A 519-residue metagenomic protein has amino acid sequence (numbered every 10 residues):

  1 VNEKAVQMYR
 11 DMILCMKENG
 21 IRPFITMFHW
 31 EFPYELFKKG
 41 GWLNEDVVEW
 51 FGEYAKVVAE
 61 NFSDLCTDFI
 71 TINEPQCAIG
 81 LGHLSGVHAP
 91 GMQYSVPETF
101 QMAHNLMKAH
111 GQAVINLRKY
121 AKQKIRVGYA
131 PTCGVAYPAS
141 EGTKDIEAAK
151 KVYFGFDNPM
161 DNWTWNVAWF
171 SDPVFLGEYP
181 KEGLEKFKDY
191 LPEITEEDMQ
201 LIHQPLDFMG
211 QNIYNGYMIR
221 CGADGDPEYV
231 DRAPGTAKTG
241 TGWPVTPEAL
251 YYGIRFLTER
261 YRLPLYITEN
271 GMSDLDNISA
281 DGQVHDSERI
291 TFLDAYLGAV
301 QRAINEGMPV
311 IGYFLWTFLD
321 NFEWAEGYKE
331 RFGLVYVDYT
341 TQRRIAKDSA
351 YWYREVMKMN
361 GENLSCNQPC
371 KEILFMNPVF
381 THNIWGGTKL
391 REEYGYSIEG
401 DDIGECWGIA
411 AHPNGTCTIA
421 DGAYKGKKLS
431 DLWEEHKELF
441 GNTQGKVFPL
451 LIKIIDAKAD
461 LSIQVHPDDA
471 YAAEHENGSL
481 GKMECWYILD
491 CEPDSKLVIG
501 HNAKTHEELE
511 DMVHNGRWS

Functional and structural regions predicted by a protein language model:
V1-E3: Glycine-rich, proline-tolerant flexible connector loops at the mouths of alpha/beta enzymes
V6-N363: Active-site region of glycoside hydrolase catalytic domains
F32-Y34, Q76-G80, A136-A139, Y471-A472 (+2 more regions): Short, well-ordered, mixed-charge alpha-helical segments that flank or form enzyme active sites
G52-E53, Y94-S95, A109, T505-S519: Active-site glycine-rich loop that binds ribose-phosphate moieties when present
I70-N73, A130-P131, Q464, I488-L489 (+1 more regions): Short beta-strand segments
E197, H475, W518-S519: Short helix-to-loop capping/linker segments positioned immediately adjacent to catalytic or ligand/cofactor-binding
L364-L497, K504: Transition-metal
